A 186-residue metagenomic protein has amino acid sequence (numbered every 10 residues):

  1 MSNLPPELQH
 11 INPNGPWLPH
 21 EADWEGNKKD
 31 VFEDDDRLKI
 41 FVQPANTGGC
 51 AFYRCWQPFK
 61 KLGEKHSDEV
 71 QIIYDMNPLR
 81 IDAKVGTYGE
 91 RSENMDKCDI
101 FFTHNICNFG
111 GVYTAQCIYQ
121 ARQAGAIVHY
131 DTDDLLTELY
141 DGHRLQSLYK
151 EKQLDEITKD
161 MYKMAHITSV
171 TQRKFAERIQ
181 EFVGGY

Functional and structural regions predicted by a protein language model:
S2-N108: N-terminal pre-catalytic "stem/leader" segment of glycosyltransferase-like enzymes
G89-E90, Q116-A124, L136, L148-I167: Membrane-proximal helix-turn-helix segments that form the acceptor-binding/catalytic region of lipid-linked
K97-I100, G125, M164-H166, V183: Short, well-ordered alpha-helix to beta-strand connector turns
I100-F101, A121-Y140: Active-site proximal beta-strand in glycosyltransferases
F109-G111, E177: Short glycine-rich, flexible loops that bind phosphorylated cofactors or substrates
A115-A126, R178-Y186: P-loop/Walker A phosphate-binding loop and immediately adjacent motor/lid segment at beta-alpha junctions
E138, H143, E151, K159-Y186: A short, active-site helix/loop in glycosyltransferases that binds the activated sugar's phosphate group
